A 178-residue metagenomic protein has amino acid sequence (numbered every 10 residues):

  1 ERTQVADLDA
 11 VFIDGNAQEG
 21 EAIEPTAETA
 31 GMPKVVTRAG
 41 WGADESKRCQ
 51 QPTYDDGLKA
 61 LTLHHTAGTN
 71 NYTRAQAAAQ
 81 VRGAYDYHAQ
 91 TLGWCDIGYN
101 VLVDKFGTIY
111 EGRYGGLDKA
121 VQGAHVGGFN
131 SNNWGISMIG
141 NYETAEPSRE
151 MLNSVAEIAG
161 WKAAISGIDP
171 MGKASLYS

Functional and structural regions predicted by a protein language model:
E1-R48: Exposed low-complexity, polar/acidic, P/S/T/G-rich flexible segments that act as propeptides, protease-susceptible
T37, E111, G128, N141-T144: Generic structural "secondary-structure junction" signal
A39-D118: Short, conserved "active-site rim" segments that organize catalytic pockets and cofactor/ligand binding
T73-L92, D96, N130-S178: Long, well-ordered alpha-helical scaffolding segments within enzyme catalytic domains, especially pronounced
G115-N130: Short, surface-exposed glycine/acidic/tryptophan-bearing loops
